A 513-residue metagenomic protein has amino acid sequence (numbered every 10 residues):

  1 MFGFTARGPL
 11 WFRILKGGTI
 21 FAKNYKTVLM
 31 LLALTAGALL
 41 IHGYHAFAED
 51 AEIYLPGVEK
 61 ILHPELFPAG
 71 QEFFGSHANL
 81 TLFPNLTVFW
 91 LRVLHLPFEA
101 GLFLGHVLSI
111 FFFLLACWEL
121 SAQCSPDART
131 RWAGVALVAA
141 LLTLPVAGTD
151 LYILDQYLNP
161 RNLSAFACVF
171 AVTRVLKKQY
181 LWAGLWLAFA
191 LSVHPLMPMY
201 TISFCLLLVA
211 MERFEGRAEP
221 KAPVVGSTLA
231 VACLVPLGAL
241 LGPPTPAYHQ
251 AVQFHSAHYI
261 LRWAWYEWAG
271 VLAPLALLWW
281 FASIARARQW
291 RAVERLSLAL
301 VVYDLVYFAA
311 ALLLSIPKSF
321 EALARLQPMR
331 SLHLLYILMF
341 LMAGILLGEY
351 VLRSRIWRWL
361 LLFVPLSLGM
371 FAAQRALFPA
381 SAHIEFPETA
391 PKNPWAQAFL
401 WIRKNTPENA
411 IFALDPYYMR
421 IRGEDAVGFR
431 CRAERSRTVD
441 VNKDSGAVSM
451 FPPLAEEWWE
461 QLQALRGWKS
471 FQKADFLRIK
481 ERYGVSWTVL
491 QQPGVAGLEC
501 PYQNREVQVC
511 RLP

Functional and structural regions predicted by a protein language model:
M1-G37: Start-transfer (signal-anchor) and selected internal transmembrane alpha helices of multi-pass inner/ER membrane
L34-L114, L120-V138, P145-S164, S192-M199: Active-site lumenal/periplasmic loops and adjacent helix-entry segments of GT-C-fold, multi-pass membrane
L39-E52, L62-L80, P195-T201, A210-Y336: Transmembrane catalytic cores of multi-pass membrane glycosyltransferases and polysaccharide-assembly enzymes
L163-W182, F214-E215: Membrane-interface transmembrane helices that cradle and orient dolichyl/undecaprenyl
V172-R174, L181-P195, T201-L206, T228-A232: Membrane-interface alpha helices of multi-pass inner-membrane proteins
A322-Y350, W359-L362: Hydrophobic/aromatic-rich transmembrane helices and adjacent perimembrane loops
E349-F378: Signature aromatic-anchored transmembrane alpha helix within multi-pass, membrane-resident enzymes that catalyze glycan
L377-P513: Extracytoplasmic
